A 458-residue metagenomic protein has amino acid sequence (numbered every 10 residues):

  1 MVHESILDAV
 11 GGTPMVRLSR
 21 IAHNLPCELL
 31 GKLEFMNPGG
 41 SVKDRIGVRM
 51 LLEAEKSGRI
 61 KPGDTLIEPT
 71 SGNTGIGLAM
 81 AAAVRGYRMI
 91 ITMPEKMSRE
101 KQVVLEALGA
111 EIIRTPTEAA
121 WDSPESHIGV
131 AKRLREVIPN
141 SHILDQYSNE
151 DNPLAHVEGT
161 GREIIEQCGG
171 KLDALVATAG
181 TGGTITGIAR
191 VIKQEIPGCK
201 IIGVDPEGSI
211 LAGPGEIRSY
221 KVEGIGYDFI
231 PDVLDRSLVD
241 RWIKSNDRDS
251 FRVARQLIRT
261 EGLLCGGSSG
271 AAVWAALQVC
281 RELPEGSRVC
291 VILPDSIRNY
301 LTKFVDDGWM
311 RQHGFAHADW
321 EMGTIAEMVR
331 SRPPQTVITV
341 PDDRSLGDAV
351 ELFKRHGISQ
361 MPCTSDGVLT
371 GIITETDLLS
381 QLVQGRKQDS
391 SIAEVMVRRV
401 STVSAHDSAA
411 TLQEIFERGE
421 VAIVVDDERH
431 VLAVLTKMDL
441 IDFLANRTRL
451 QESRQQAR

Functional and structural regions predicted by a protein language model:
M1-E327: PLP-dependent amino-acid enzyme catalytic core
E68-P69, T92, T115, T178 (+6 more regions): Structural motif
A82, L105, I164, G262 (+7 more regions): Terminal peptide-recognition signature
S237-L238, E321-V337, Q388-V400, Q456-A457: Bateman (tandem CBS) regulatory domains
I338-G357, C363-S365, L382, S401-E420 (+2 more regions): The conserved cystathionine-beta-synthase
D377-A393, L440-Q455: A short, polar/charged loop-to-alpha-helix boundary motif
